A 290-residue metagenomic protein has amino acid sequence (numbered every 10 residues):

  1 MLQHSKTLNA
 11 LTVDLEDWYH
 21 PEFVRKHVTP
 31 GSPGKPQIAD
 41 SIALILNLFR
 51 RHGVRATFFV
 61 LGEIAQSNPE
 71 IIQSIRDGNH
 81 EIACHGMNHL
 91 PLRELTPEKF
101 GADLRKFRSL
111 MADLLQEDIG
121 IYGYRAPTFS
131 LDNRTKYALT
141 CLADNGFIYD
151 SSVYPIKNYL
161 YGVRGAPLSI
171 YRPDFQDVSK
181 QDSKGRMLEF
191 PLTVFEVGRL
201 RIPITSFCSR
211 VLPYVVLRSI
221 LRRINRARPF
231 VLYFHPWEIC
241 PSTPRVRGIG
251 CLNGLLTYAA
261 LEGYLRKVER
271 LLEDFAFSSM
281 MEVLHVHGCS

Functional and structural regions predicted by a protein language model:
L2, Q116-G120, A126-A227: Active-site-adjacent pocket scaffolds in enzyme catalytic domains
L2-G78: Active-site beta->alpha N-cap acidic-glycine motif
D14, F49, F58, I82-H85 (+5 more regions): Conserved, mostly hydrophobic/aromatic
E16-W18, E63-A65, N88-H89, F129-L131 (+4 more regions): Short, solvent-exposed loop/turn segments at secondary-structure junctions
T29-Q37, L95-D103, C208-V211, L252-A260: Alpha-helix N-cap and loop-to-helix initiation/capping positions
S41-I45, H52, I71, D103-M111 (+4 more regions): Alpha-helical packing segments of well-folded alpha/beta enzyme cores
R51-H52, Y149, R210-S290: C-terminal domain-boundary segment and adjacent tail
H52-T135, F147-I148, S152-L160, G185-R186: Metal-dependent polysaccharide deacetylase catalytic core of the NodB/CE4 family, i.e., the active-site-bearing domain
